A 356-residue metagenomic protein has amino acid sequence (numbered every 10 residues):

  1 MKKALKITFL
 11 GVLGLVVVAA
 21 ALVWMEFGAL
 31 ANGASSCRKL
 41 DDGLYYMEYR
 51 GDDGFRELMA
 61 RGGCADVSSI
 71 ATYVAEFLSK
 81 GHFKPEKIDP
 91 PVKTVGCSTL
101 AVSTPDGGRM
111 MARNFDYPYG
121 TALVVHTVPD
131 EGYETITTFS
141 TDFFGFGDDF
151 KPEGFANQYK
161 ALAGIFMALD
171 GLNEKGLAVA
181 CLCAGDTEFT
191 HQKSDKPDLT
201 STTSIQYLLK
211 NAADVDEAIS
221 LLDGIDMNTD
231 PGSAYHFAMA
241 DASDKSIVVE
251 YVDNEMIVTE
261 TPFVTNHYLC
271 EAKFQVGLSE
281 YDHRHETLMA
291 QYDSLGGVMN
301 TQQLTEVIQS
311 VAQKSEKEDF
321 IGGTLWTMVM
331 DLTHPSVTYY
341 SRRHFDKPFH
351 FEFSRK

Functional and structural regions predicted by a protein language model:
M1-K2: N-terminal secretory signal peptides that target proteins for export/translocation
L5-Q206, K210-N211, T301-K356: N-terminal mature-domain region immediately after signal-peptide cleavage in secreted/organellar precursors
E26-G28, R284-L304: Long, charge-rich alpha-helical interaction segments
L123, T190-K193, S220, I247-V252 (+2 more regions): A short secondary-structure junction signal
T135-D142, I165, L269-M289: A recognition module on extended beta-rich or small alphabeta surfaces enriched in W/G with H and D/E
I205, L209-A212, E217-D223: Short N-terminal edge-element motif at the start of the domain
E217-D230, F237: Secretory/export targeting leaders with adjacent low-complexity proregions
G232-S279: Extended amphipathic alpha-helical segments with heptad-repeat/coiled-coil character used for oligomerization, fusion
